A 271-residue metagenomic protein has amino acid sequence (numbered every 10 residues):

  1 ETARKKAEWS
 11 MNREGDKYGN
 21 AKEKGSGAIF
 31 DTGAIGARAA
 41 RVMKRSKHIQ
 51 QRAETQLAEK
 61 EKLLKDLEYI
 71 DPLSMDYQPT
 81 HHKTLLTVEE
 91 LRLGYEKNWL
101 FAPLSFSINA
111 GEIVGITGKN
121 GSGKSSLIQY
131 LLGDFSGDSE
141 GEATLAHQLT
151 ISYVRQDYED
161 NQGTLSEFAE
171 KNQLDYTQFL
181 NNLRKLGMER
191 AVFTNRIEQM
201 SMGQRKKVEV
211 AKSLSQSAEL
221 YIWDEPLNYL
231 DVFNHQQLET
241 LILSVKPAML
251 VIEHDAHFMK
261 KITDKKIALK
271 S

Functional and structural regions predicted by a protein language model:
E1-E96: Coupling and communication elements adjacent to P-loop NTPase active sites across diverse families
T80-S271: ABC ATP-binding cassette signature C-motif
